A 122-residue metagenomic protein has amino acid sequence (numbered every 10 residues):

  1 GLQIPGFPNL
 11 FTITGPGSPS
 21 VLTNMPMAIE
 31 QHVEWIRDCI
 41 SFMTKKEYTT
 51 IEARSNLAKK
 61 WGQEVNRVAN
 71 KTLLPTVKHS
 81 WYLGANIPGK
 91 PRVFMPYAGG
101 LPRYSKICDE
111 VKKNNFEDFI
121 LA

Functional and structural regions predicted by a protein language model:
G1-T14: FAD-site-proximal beta/loop scaffold in flavoenzymes
F11-A122: C-terminal, flexible cofactor-proximal segment of oxidoreductases
